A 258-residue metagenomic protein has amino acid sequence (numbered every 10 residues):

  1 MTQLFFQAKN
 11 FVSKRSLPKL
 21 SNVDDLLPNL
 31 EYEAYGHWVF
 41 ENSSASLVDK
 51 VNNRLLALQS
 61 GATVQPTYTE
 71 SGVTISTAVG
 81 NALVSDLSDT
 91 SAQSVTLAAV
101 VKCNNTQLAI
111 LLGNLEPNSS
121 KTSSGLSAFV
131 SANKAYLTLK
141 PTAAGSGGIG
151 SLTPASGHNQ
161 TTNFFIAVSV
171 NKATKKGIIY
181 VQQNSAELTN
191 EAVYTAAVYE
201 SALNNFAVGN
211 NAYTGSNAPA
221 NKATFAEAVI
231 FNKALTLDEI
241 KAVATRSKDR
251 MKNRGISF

Functional and structural regions predicted by a protein language model:
M1-A78, K241-F258: Extracytoplasmic low-complexity segments
P18-N29, S76-V95, I149-G157: Short surface loop/edge beta-strand patches of beta-sandwich-type extracellular domains that form ligand-contact sites
Y35, S43-L55, Q59, S76-T138 (+1 more regions): Extracellular glycan-recognition modules
S85, T138-F165: Short, aromatic/His-centered strand-loop micro-motif at the edge of beta-sheets
L97-A99, T161-K172, I179: Short tryptophan-centered beta-strand motifs in secreted/extracellular beta-sheet-rich domains of glycan-recognition
A99, I166, F225-I230, T236: Extracellular beta-strand elements of beta-rich domains used for carbohydrate recognition/degradation or cell-matrix
V181-N205: Short, solvent-exposed beta-strand-to-loop segments that form ligand-recognition rims of beta-rich domains
S201-A226: Extracellular glycan-interaction patches encoded by glycine-rich segments
